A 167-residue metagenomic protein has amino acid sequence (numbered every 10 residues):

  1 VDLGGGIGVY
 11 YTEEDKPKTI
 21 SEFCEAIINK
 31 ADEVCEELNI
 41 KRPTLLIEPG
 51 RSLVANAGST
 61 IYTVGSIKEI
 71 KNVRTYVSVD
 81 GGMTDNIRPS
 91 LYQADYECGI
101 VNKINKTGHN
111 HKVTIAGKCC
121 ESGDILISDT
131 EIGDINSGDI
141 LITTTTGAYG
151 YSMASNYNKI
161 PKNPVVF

Functional and structural regions predicted by a protein language model:
V1-S66, I132: Active-site loop/helix belt of alpha/beta enzymes
I40-F167: Charged (often Lys/Glu-rich) extended helix/loop segments that serve as interaction or gating elements
